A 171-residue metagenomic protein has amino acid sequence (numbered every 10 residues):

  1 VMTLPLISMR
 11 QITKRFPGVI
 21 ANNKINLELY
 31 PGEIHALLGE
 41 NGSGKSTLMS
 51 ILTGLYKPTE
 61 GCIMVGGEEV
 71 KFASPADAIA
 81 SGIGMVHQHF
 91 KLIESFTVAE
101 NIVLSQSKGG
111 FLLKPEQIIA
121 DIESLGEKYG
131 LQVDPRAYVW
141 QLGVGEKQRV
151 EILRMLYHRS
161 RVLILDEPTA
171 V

Functional and structural regions predicted by a protein language model:
M2-V171: Glycine-rich phosphate-binding loops of nucleotide-dependent enzymes
